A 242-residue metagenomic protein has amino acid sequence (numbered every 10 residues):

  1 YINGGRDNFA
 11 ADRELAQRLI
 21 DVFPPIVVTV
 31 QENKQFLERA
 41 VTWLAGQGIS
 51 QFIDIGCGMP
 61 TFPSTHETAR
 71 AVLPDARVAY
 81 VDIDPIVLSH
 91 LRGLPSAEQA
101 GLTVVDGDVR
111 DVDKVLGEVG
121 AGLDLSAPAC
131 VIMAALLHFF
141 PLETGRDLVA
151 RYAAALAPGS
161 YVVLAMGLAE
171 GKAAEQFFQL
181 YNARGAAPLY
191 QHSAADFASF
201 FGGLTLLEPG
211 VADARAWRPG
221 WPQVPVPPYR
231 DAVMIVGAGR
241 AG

Functional and structural regions predicted by a protein language model:
Y1-G107, D111-L125, A153-A154, V233: Rossmann-like AdoMet
V109-R110, V119-R146, Y152: A short SAM/SAH-binding and catalytic strip from SAM-dependent methyltransferases
D113-K114, F139-L142, G171-A174: Short acidic/glycine-rich loop or secondary-structure boundary segments that cap or lie
A129-M133, L148-V149, A155-A169: Conserved beta-strand signature within the Rossmann-like core of class I S-adenosyl-L-methionine
L142-G145, A169, L180: Anion-recognition interface
K172-A186: Short, glycine-/aromatic-enriched active-site segment of Class I SAM-dependent methyltransferases
P188-A214: Short alpha-helix
R215-G242: Core SAM-dependent methyltransferase catalytic element
